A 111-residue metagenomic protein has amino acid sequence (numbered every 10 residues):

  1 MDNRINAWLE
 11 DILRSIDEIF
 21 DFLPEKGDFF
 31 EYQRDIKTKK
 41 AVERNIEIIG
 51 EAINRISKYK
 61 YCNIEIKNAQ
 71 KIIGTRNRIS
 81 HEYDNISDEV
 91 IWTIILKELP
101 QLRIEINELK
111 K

Functional and structural regions predicted by a protein language model:
M1-K111: Solvent-exposed interaction patches of small proteins and small membrane subunits
